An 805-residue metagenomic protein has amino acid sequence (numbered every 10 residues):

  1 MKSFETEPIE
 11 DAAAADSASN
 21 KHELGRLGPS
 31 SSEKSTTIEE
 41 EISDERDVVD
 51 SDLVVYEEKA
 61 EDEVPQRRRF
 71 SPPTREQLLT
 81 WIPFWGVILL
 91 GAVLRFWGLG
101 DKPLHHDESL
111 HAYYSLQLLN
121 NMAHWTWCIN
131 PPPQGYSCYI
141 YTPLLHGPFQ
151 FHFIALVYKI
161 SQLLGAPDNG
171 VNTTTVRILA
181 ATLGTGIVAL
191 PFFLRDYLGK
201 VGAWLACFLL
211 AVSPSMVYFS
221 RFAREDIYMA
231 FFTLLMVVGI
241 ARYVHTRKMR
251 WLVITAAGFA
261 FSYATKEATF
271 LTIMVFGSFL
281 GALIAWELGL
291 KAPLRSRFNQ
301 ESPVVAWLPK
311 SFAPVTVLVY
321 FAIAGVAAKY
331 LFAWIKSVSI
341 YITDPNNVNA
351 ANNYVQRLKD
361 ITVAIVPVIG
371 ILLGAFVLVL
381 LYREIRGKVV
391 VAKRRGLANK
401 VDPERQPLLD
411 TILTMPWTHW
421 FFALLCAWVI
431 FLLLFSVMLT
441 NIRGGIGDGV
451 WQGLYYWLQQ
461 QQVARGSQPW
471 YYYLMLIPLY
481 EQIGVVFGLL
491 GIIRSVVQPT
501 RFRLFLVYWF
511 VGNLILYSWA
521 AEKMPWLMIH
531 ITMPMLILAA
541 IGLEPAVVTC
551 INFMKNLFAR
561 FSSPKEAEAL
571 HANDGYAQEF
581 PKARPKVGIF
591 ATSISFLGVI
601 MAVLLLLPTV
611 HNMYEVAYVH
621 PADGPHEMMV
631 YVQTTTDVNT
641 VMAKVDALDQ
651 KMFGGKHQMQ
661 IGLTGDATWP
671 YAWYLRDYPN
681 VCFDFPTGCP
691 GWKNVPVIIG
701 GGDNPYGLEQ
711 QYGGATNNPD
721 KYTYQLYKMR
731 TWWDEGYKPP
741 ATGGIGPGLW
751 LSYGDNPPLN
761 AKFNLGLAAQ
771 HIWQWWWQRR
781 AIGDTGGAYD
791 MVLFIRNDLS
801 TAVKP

Functional and structural regions predicted by a protein language model:
K2-F558, L606: Membrane-integral, polyisoprenol-dependent glycosyltransferases of the GT-C/oligosaccharyltransferase superfamily
H152, V485, P670-Y674, G707: Phosphate- and divalent-cation-binding pockets in alpha/beta enzyme and binding domains that engage nucleotide-derived
M216, L514, A667-T668, T687-G688 (+1 more regions): Solvent-exposed loop/turn segments at secondary-structure junctions within structured extracellular/periplasmic domains
I365, L675-G691: A short, well-structured beta->alpha microelement
F421-L425, K651-K656, G688-N694: Flexible, charged surface loops at secondary-structure boundaries
L433, C689-D784: Periplasmic/luminal catalytic loop of GT-C fold multi-pass membrane glycosyltransferases that transfer sugars from
Q452, Y456-Q460, R584-P585, I589-Q660 (+3 more regions): Membrane-proximal, lumen/periplasm-facing interface regions of secretory-pathway glyco- and lipid-modifying enzymes
V496, V511, L543-E615: Signature aromatic-anchored transmembrane alpha helix within multi-pass, membrane-resident enzymes that catalyze glycan
